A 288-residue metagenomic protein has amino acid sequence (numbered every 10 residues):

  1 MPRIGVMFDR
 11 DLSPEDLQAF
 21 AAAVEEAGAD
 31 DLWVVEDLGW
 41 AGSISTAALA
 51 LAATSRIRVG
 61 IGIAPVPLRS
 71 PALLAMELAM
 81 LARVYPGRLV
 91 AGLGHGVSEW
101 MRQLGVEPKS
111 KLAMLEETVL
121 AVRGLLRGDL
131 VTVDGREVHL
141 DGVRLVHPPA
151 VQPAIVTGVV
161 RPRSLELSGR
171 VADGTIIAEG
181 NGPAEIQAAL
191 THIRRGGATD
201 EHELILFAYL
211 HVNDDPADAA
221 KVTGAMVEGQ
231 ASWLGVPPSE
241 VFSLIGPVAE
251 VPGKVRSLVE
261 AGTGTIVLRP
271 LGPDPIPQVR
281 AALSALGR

Functional and structural regions predicted by a protein language model:
M1-R288: Active-site-adjacent structural elements that line small-molecule/cofactor binding pockets in enzymes
